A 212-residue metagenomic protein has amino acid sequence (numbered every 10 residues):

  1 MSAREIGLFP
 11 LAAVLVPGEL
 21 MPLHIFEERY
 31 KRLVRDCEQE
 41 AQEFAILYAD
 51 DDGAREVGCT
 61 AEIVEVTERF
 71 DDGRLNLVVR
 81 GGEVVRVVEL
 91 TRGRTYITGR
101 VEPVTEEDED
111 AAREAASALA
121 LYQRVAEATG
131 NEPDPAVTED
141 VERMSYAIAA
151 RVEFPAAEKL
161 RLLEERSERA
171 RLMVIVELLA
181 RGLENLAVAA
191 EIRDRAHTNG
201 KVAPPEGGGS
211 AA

Functional and structural regions predicted by a protein language model:
M1-A212: N-terminal low-complexity, acidic/polar interaction/targeting segments
